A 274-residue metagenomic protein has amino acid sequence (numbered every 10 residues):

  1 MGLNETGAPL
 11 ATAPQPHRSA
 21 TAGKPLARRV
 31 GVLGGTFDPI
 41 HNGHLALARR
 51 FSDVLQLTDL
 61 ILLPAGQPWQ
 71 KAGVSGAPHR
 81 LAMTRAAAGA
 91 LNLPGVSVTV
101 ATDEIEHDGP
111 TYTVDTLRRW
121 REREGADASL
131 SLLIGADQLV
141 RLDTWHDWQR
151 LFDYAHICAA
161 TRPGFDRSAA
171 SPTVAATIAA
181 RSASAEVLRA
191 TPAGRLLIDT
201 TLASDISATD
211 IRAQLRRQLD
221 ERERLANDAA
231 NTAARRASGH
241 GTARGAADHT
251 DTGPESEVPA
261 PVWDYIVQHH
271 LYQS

Functional and structural regions predicted by a protein language model:
M1-S274: Nucleotidyltransferase catalytic core that binds NTPs
